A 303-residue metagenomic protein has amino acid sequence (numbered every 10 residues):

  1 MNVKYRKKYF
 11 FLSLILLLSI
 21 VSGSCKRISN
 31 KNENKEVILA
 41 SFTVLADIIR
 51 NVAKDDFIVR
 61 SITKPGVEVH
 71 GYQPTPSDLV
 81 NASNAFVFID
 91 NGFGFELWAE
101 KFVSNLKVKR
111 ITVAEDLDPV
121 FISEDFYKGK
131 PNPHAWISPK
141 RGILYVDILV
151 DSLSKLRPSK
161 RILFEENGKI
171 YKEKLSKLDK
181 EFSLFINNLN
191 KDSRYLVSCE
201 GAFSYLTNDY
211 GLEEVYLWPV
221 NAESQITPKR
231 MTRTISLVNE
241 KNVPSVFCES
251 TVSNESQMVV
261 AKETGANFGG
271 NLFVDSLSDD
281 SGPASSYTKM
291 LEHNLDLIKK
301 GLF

Functional and structural regions predicted by a protein language model:
N2-F11: Bacterial N-terminal signal peptides that target proteins for export
V3, G23-S24: Intrinsically disordered, low-complexity regions enriched in serine, threonine, proline and polar/charged residues
L12-I20: Bacterial N-terminal signal peptides
C25-F303: Extracytoplasmic metal-acquisition and chelation regions
